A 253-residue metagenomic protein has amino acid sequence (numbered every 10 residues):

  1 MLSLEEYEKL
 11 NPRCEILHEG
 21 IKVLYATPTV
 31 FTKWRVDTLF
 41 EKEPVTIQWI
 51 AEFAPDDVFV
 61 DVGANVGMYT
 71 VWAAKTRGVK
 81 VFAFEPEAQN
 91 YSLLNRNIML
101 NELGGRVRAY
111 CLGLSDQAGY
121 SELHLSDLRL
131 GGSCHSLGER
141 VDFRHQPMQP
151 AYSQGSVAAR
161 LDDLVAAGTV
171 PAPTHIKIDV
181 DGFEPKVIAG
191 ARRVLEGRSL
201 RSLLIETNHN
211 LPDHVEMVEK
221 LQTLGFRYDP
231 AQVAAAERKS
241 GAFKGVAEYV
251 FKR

Functional and structural regions predicted by a protein language model:
M1-R106, Q146-P150, Y228-R253: S-adenosyl-L-methionine
P12-R13, T70, R77-A83, D163-R253: Conserved acidic-Pro-Pro-aromatic motif
G20-Q48, Y110-G168, V246-A247: Glycine-rich adenosyl-binding loop in Rossmann-like folds that engage adenosine-containing cofactors
K42-T46, V66, V157, V187 (+1 more regions): Amphipathic coiled-coil/heptad-repeat helices and related helical stalk/stem segments that mediate oligomerization
A64-V66, A88, L114-D116, V180-E184 (+1 more regions): Short, glycine/acidic-enriched loop or turn micro-motifs at the edges of active sites
A73, L94, V107, L123 (+1 more regions): Hydrophobic packing residues within well-ordered alpha-helices of enzyme cores
Q89, Q149-S156, L204-D213: Acceptor-substrate binding/catalytic loop of class I
